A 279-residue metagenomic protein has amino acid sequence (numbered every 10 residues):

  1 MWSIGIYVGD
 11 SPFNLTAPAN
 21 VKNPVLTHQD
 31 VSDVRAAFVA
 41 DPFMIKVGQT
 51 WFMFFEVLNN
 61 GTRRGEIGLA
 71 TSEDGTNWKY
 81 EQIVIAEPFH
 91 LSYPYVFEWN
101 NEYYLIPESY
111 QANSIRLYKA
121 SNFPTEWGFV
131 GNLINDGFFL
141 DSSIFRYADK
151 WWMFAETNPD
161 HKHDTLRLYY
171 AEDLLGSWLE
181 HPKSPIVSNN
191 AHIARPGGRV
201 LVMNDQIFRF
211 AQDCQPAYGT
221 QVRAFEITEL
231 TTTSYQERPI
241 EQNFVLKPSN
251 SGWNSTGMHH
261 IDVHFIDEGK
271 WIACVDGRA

Functional and structural regions predicted by a protein language model:
M1-A279: Carbohydrate-active catalytic/glycan-binding domains of CAZyme proteins, especially the secreted or lumenal ectodomains
